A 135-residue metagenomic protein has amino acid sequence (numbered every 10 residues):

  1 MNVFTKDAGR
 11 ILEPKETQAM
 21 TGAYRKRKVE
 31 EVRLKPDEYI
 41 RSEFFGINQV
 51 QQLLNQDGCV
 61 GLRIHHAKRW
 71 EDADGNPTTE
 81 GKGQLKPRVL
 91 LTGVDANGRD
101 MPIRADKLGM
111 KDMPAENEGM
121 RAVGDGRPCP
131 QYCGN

Functional and structural regions predicted by a protein language model:
M1-N135: Detector for the mature cores of small, proteolytically processed and post-translationally modified peptide effectors
